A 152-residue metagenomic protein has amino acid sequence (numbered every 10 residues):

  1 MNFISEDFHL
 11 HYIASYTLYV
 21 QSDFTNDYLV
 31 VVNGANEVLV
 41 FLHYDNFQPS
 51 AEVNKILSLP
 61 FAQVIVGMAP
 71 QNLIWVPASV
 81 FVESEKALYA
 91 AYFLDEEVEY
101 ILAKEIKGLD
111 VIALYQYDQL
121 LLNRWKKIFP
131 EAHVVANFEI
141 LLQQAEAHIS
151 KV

Functional and structural regions predicted by a protein language model:
N2-L39, A147-V152: Gly/Thr-rich phosphate-binding beta-strand-loop-beta motif of the actin/hexokinase/Hsp70
D27, V32, F41-Q48, E52-K55 (+2 more regions): Active-site neighborhood for divalent-cation/phosphate handling
